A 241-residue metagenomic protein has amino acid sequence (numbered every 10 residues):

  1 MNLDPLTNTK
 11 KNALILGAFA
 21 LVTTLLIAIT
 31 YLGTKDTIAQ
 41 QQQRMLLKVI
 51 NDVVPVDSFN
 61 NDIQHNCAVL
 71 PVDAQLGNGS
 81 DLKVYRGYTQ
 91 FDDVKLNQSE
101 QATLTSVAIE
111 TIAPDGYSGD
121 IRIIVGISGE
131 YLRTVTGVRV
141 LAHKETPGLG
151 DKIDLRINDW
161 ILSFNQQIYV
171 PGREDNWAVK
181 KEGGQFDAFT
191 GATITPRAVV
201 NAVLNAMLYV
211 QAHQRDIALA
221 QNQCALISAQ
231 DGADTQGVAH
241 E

Functional and structural regions predicted by a protein language model:
N2-E241: Flexible, solvent-exposed loop/hinge segments and secondary-structure transition points
